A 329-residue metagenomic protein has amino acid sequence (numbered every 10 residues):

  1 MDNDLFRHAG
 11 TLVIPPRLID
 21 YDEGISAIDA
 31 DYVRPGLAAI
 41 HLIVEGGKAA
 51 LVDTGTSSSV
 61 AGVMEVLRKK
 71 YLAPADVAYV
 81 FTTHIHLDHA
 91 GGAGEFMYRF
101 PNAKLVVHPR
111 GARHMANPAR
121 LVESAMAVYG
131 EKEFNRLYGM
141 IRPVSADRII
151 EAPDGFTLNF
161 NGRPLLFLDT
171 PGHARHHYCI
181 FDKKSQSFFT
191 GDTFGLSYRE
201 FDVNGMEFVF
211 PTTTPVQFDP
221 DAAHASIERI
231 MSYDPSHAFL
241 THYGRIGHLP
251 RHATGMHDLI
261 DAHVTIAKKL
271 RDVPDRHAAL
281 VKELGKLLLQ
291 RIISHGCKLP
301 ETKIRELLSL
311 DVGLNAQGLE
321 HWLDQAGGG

Functional and structural regions predicted by a protein language model:
D2-N3, T265-G329: C-terminal regulatory/interaction regions
D4-F6, M115-L168, H224-I227: Metallo-beta-lactamase
I14-K70, I180-D192: Conserved beta-strand hairpin/beta-sheet module of binuclear metal-dependent hydrolase folds, prominently
A50-V52, F81, L105, S187-F189 (+1 more regions): Residue-level marker for buried hydrophobic side chains located in beta-strands that build the well-ordered beta-sheet
S57-S58, P164-D169, R175-F239, Y243-G247: Metallo-beta-lactamase
A61-V107: Active-site metal-binding motif and surrounding structural segment of the metallo-beta-lactamase
V106-R113, P118: A short, structured active-site edge motif that brings together acidic residues
D221, S226-G285: Active-site/pore-lining binding-face segments in mid-to-C-terminal subdomains
